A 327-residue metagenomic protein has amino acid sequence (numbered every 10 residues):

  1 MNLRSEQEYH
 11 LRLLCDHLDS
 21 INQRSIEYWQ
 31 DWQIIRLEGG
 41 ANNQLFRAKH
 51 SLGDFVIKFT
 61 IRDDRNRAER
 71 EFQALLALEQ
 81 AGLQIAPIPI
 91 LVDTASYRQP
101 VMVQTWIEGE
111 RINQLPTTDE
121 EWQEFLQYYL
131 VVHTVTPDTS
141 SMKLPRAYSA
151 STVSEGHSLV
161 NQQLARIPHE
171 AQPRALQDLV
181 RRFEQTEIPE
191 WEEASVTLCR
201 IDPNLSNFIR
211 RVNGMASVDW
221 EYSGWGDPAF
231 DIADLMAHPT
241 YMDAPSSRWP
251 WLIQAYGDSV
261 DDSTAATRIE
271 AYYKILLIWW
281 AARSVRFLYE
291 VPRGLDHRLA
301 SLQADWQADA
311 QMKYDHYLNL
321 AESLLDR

Functional and structural regions predicted by a protein language model:
N2-E8, L75, A321: Phosphate/pyrophosphate-binding loops and the adjoining catalytic core of nucleotide-dependent enzymes
Q7-Y28, P137-I201, A265, A310 (+2 more regions): An alpha-helical support segment within catalytic cores of ATP-dependent transferases
N22, E79-G82, D93, E110 (+6 more regions): A general structural signal marking secondary-structure boundaries and capping sites
W32-T152, L159: ATP-binding pocket architecture of kinase catalytic cores
I35-G39, N43-H50, V56, E184-F230: Active-site acidic catalytic loop and adjacent metal/ATP-binding pocket of ATP-dependent phosphoryl transfer enzymes
V101-T117, T134-P137, S158-R166, I278-S301: A glycine-centered beta->alpha junction motif in the catalytic cores of kinase/phosphotransferase enzymes
A229-D261, K274-G294: Active-site activation/catalytic loop segments of kinase-like enzymes and analogous catalytic loops in related
A282-R327: ATP/Mg2+ or Mg2+-diphosphate-binding catalytic cores that bind nucleotide phosphates or diphosphates via glycine-rich
